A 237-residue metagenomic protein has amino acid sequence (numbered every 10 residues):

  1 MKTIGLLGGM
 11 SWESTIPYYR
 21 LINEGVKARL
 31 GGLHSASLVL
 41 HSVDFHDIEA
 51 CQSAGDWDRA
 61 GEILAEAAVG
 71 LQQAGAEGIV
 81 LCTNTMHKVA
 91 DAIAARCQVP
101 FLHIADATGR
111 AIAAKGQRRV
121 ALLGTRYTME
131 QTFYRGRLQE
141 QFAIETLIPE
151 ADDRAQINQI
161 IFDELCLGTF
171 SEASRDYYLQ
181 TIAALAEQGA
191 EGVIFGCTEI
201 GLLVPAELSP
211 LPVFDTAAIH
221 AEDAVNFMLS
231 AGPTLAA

Functional and structural regions predicted by a protein language model:
M1-A237: Non-catalytic structural scaffold of enzyme domains
